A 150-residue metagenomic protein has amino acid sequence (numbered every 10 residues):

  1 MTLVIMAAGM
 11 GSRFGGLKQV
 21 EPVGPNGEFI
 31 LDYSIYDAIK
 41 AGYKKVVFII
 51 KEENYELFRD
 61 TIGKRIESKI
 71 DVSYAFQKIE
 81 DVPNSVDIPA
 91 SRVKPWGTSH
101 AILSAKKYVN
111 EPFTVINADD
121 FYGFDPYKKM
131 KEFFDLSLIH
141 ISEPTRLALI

Functional and structural regions predicted by a protein language model:
M1-G63, V72, H140-I141: N-terminal glycine-rich phosphate-binding loop and ensuing alpha1 helix
M10, D119-D120: Active-site metal-binding loops of divalent metal-dependent hydrolases
L31, A105, D119: Residue-level signal for inorganic ion chemistry
D37, L57, T61, S104-Y108 (+2 more regions): Alpha-helical scaffold segments in soluble metabolic enzymes
I66-E111: Short phosphate-binding loop-to-helix
E111-D119: Short beta-strand-to-loop acidic/aromatic patch adjacent to the donor-nucleotide binding site
D120-E132: Acidic donor-binding/catalytic loop of UDP-sugar-dependent glycosyltransferases, especially processive GT2
I139-I150: Single conserved hydrophobic/aromatic residue that forms the stacking wall/gate of nucleotide- or nucleobase-binding
